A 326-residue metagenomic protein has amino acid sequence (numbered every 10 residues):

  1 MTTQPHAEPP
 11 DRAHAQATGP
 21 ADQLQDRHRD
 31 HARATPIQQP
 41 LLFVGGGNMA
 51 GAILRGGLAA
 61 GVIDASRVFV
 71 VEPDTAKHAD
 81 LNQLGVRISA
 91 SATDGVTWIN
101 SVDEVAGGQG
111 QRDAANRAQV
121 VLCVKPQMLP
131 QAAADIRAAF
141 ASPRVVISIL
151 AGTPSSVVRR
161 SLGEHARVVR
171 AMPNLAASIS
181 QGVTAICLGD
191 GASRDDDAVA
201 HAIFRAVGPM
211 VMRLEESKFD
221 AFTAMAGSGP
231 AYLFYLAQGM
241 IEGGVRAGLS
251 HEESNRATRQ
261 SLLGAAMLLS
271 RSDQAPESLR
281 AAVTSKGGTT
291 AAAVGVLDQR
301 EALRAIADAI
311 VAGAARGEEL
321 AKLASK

Functional and structural regions predicted by a protein language model:
T2, H6, R27, R259-K326: NAD(P)-dependent Rossmann-like dehydrogenase/reductase catalytic/cofactor-binding core
T2-A115, Q119, G182, V245-A247: NAD(P)+-binding Rossmann beta1-loop-alpha1 motif at the extreme N-terminus of oxidoreductases
P40, R55, A59, A198 (+1 more regions): Acidic, glycine/proline-rich low-complexity segments that act as flexible tails and inter-domain linkers
D64-V68, S142-R144, E252: Short acidic capping loops at alpha-helix termini that bridge into adjacent secondary structure
T75, L81-L84, S91-I186, D190: Rossmann-like NAD(P)(H) cofactor-binding subdomain of soluble oxidoreductases
V157-R167, V183-A221, Y232-R271, R316: Internal alpha-helical scaffold of NAD(P)-dependent oxidoreductase catalytic cores
K218-A224, P276-A281: Short pre-catalytic strand/loop immediately N-terminal to key active-site residues, enriched for Gly-Thr
